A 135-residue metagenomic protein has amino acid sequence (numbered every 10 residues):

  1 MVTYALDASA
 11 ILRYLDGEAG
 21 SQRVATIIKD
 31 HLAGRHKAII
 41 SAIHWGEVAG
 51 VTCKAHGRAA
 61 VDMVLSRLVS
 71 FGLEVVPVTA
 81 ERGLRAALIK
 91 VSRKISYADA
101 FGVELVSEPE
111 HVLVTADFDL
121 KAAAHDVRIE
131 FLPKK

Functional and structural regions predicted by a protein language model:
M1-I40, C53-S66, K135: Short, well-structured N-terminal submotif of metal-dependent ribonuclease cores
M1-T3, V103-K135: Acidic, PIN/NYN-like endoribonuclease modules and their adjacent C-terminal/linker elements
L6-D7, I40-A42, K94-S96, D117 (+1 more regions): Histidine- and aromatic-rich ligand-binding microenvironments
A10-I11, H44, R82, G102 (+1 more regions): Alpha-helix capping/helix-boundary segments
G34-R35, S70-F71, P109: Structured helix-beta-strand junction loops
K37, E74, R128-E130: Conserved beta-strand segments of alpha/beta enzyme cores
E74-V112, A116: Active-site neighborhoods of divalent-metal-dependent phosphate/nucleic-acid chemistry enzymes
